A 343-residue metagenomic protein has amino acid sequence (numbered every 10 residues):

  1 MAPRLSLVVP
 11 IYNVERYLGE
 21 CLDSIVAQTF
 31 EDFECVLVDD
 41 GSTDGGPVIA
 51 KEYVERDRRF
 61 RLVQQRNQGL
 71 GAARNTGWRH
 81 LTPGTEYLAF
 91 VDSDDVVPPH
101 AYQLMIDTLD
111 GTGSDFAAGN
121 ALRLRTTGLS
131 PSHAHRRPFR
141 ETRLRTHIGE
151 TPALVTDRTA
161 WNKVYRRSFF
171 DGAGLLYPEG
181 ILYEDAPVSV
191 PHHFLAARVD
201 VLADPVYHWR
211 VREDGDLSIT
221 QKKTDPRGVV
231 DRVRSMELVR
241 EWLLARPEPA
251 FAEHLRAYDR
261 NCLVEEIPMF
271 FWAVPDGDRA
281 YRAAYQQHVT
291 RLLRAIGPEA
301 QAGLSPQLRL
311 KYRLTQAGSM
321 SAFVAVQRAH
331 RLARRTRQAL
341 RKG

Functional and structural regions predicted by a protein language model:
M1-E241, A245, G343: Nucleotide-sugar donor-binding/catalytic module of glycosyltransferases that assemble extracellular/cell-envelope
F169, L176, A252-N261, A317-A329: A broadly tuned preference for mixed-charge, low-complexity surface segments
E213, L243-P247, M269-G277: Secondary-structure edge/capping motif, primarily at the C-terminal ends of alpha-helices and the immediately following
D231-A257, P298-G303: C-terminal, non-catalytic tails of nucleotide-sugar-dependent glycosyltransferases
V233-R240, I267, A283-L293: Hydrophobic core segments within long, regular secondary-structure runs in both alpha- and beta-rich folds
A252-D276: P-loop NTPase catalytic cores that bind/hydrolyze ATP
D276-G343: Membrane-interface aromatic/basic loop that binds lipid-linked glycans or pyrophosphate carriers, typified by
